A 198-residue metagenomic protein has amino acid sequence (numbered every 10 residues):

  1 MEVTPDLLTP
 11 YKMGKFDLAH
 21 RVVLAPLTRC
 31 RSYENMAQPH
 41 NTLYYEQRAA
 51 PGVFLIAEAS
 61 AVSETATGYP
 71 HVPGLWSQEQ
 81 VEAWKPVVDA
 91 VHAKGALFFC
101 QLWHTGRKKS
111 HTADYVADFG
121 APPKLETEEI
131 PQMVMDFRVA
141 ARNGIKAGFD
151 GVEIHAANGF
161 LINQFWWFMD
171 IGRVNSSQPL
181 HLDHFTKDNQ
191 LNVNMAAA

Functional and structural regions predicted by a protein language model:
M1-A198: Flavin-dependent oxidoreductase catalytic cores
